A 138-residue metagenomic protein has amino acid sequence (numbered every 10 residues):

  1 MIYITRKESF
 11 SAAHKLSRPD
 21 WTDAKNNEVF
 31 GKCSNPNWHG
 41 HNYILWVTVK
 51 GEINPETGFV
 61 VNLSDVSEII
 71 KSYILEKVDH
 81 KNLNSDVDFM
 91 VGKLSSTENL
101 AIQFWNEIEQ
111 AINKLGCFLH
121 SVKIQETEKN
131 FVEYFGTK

Functional and structural regions predicted by a protein language model:
M1-K138: Charge-rich, low-complexity N-terminal segments
